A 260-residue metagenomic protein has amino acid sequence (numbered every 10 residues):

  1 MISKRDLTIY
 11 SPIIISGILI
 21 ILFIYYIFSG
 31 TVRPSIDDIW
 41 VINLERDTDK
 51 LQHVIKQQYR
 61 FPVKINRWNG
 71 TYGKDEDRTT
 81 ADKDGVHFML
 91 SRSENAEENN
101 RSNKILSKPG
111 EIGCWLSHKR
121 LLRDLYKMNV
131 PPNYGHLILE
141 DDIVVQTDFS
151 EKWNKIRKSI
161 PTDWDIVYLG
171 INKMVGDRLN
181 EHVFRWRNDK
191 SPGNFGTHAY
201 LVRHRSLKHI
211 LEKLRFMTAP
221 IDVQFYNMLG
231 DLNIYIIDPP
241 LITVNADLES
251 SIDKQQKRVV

Functional and structural regions predicted by a protein language model:
M1-T8: Short, low-complexity, Lys/Arg-enriched N-terminal segments of secretory-pathway carbohydrate enzymes
Y10-L139, I143-V260: An acidic/histidine-cluster motif and surrounding catalytic segment that typifies divalent-metal-assisted enzyme active
